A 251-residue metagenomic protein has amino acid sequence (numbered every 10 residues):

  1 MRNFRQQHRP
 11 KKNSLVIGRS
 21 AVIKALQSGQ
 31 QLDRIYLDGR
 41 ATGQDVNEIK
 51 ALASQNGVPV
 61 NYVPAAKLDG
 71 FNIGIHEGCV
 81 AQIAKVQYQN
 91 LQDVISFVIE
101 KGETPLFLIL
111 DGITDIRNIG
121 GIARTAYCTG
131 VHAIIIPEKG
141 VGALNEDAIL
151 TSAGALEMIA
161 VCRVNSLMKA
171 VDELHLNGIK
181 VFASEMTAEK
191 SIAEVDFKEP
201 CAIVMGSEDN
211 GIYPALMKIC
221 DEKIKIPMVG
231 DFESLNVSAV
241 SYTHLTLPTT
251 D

Functional and structural regions predicted by a protein language model:
M1-F97: N-terminal positively charged helical leader segments and presequences
Q27-Q30, S96-K190: RNA substrate-binding interface of SAM-dependent RNA methyltransferases
R40-A41, A65-A66, K139-V141, E208-N210 (+1 more regions): Short, acidic/turn-prone active-site loops that include or flank metal/cofactor- and phosphate-binding residues
N56, T151-S152, I219-C220: Short, structured coil segments at secondary-structure junctions
A183-F232: Active-site/ligand-binding-proximal alpha/beta "capping" segment
T243-T249: Conserved small/polar residues in nucleotide/adenosyl-binding loops
